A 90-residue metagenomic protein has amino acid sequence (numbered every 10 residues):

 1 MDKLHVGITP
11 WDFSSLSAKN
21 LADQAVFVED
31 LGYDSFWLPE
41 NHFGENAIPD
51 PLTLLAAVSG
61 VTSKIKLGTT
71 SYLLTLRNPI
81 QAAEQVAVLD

Functional and structural regions predicted by a protein language model:
M1-T62, K66-L67: N-terminal beta1-alpha1-beta2 module of alpha/beta enzyme domains
L16-N20, T75-V88: Glycine-rich anion/phosphate-binding loops
G44-N46, Y72-R77: Glycine-rich "substrate-gating" loop/helix at the edge of Rossmann-like oxidoreductase active sites
T62, T69-S71, V86, D90: Generic hydrophobic/packing signal
